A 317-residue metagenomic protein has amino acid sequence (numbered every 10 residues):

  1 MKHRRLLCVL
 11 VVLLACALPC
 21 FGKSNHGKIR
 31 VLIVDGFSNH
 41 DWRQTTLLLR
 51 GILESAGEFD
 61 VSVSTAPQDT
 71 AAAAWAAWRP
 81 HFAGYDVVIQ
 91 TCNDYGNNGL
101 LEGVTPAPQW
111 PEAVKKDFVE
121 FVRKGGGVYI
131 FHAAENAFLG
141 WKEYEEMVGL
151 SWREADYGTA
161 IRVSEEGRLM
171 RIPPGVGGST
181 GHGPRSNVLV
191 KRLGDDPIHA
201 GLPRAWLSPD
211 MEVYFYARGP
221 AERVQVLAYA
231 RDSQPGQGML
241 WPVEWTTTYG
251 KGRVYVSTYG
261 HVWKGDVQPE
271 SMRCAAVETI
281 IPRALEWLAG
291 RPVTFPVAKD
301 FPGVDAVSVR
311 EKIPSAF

Functional and structural regions predicted by a protein language model:
M1-C8: Bacterial N-terminal signal peptides that target proteins for export
C8-A17: Bacterial N-terminal signal peptides
C20-G22: Boundary at the C-terminal end of the N-terminal hydrophobic targeting segment
S24-I29, Q44, S55, P80-A83 (+2 more regions): Extracellular ligand-binding/catalytic regions of CAZymes and related secreted enzymes and adhesion modules
K28-F138: Helical hinge/lid and interdomain linker segments adjacent to catalytic or ligand-binding clefts that mediate domain
S38-N39, D94-G96, E135-A137, R204 (+4 more regions): Short, solvent-exposed loop/turn segments at secondary-structure junctions
R50, V119, E145, H199 (+1 more regions): Non-transmembrane alpha-helical segments in soluble domains of secreted/periplasmic/extracellular proteins
I130-Q234, V297-F317: An acidic, glycine-rich "communication" segment
